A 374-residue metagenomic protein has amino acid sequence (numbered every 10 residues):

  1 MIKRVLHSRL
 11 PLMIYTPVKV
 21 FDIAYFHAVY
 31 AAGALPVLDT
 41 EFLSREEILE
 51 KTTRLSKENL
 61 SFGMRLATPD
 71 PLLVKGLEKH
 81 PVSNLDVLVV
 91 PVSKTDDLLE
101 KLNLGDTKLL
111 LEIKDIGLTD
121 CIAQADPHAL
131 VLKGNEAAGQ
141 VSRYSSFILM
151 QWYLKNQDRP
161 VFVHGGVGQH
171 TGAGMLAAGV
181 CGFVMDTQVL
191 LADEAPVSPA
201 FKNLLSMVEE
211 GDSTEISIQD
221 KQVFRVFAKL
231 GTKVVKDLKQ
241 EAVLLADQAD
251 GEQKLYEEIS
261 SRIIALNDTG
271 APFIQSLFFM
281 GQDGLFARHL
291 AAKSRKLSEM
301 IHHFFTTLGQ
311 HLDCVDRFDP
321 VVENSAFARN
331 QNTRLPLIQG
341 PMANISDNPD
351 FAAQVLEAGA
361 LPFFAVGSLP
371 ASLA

Functional and structural regions predicted by a protein language model:
M1-I2, R65-K75, L88-V90, Q140-S146 (+1 more regions): Short, composition-biased local secondary-structure segments
M1-I23, L308-N344, P349: N-terminal amphipathic alpha-helix/helix-capping segment at the start of soluble metabolic enzymes
L12, P36-V37, F62, L109 (+3 more regions): Hydrophobic beta-strand scaffold residues
K19-V37, R45, E50-K57, P69-V163 (+3 more regions): Alpha/beta enzyme core
G33-E46, P341, L361-L373: A glycine-/small-polar-enriched, mobile loop at the entrance of the PLP active site in fold-type I
I48, T52-A67, G211-D212, A374: A structural-propensity feature for long, helix-poor, extended segments
Q124, A137, S146-D158, Q169-V322: Conserved active-site-proximal phosphate/metal-binding subdomains
N330-P336, N344-A374: Glycine- and small hydrophobic-enriched segments that form the cores of compact globular domains
